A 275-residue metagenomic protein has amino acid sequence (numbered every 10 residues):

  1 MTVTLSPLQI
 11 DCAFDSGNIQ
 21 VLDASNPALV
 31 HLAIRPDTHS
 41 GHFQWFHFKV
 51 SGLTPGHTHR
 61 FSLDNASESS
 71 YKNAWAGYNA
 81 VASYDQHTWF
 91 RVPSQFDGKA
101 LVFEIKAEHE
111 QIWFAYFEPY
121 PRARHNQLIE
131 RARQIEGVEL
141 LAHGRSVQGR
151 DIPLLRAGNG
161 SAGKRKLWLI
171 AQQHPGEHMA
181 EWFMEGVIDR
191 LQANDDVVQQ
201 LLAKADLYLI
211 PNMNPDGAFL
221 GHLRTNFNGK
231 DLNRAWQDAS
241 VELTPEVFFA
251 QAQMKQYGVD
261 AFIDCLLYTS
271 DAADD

Functional and structural regions predicted by a protein language model:
M1-F103, E108: Extreme N-terminal flexible tails
H57, S70-K72, A123-R124, G163-K164 (+1 more regions): Intrinsically disordered, low-complexity acidic/polar segments
A66, F117-P119, A157: Beta-hairpin (beta-strand-turn-beta-strand) motif
G98-E130: Extended acidic/polar, glycine-enriched regions that form or flank non-catalytic beta-rich accessory modules
A132-E136: Structured nucleic-acid-interacting core domains from mobile-element enzymes and related host factors, especially RNase
G137-A157, A162-S270: Active-site/substrate-binding loop(s) of hydrolase catalytic cores
D271-D275: A short, hydrophobic C-terminal helix/tail in secreted or cell-surface proteins
